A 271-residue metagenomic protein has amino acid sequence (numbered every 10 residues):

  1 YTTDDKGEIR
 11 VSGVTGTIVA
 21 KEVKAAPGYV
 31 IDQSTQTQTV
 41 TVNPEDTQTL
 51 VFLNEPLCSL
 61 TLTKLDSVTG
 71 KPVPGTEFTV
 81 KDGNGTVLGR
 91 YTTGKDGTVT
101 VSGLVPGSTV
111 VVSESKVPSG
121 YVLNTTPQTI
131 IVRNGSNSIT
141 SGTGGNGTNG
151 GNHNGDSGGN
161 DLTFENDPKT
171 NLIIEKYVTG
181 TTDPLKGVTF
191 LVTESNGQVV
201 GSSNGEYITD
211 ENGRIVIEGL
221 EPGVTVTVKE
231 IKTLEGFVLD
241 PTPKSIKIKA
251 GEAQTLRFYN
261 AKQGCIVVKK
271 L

Functional and structural regions predicted by a protein language model:
Y1-L271: Solvent-exposed loop/turn and edge beta-strand elements of beta-rich ligand-binding domains
